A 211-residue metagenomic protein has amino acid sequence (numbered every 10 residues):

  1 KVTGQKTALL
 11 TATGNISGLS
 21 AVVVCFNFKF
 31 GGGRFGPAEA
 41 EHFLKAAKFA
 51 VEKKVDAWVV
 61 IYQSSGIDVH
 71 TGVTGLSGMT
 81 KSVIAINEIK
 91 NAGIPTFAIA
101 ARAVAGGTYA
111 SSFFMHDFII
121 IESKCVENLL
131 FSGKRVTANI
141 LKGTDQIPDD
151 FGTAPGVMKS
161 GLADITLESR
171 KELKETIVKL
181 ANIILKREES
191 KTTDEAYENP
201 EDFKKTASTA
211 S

Functional and structural regions predicted by a protein language model:
K1-A8, T13-I16, E175-S211: Intrinsically disordered, low-complexity segments enriched in small/flexible residues
T3-T7, G33-K48: Glycine-rich anion/phosphate-binding loops
L10-N15, A46-K54, I120-C125, I140-I147: Short, functional N-terminal and low-complexity linear motifs
G14-N27, H42-I67: A structural preference for short, pocket-lining loop segments at secondary-structure junctions
K29, L44-A47, D117, E172: Amphipathic, positively biased hydrophobic alpha-helical segments used for protein targeting and membrane insertion
K29-G32, Y62, R102-A103: Short glycine- and Lys/Arg-enriched binding-loop motifs that mark or flank ligand-binding interfaces
G31-A38, H70-T74: Flexible beta-alpha connector loops of hexameric P-loop NTPases
S64-T192: Conserved catalytic cores of soluble enzyme domains, especially glycine-rich substrate-binding beta-alpha loops
